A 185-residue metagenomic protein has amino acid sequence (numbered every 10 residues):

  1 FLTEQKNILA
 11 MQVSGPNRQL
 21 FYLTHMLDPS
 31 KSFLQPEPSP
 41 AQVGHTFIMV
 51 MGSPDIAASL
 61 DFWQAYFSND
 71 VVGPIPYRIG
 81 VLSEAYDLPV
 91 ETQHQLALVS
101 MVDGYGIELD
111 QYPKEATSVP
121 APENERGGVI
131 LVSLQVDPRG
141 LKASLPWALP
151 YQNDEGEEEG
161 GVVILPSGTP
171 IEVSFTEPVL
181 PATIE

Functional and structural regions predicted by a protein language model:
F1-H45, V50-M51, D70-S100, G104-Q111 (+1 more regions): Vicinal oxygen chelate
R18, S59-Q64: Conserved active-site tyrosine of GNAT-family acetyltransferases
E37-P40, P120-N124: Short, flexible, solvent-exposed loop/turn segments with mixed acidic/basic and small polar residues
M51-A57: Short acidic-aromatic low-complexity motifs
L109, V119-P120: Extended hydrophobic-aromatic, low-complexity segments
K114: Charged, structured surface patches that assemble and position nucleic-acid processing machinery
A121, E125-V136: Low-complexity, glycine/alanine/valine/leucine- and proline-rich hydrophobic stretches
